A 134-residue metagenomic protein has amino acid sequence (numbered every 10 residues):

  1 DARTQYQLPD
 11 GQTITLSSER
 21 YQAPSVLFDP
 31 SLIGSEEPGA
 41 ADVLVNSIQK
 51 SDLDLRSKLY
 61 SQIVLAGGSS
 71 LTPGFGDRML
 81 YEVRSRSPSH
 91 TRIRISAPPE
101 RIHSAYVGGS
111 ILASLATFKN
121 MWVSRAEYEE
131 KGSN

Functional and structural regions predicted by a protein language model:
D1-N134: C-terminal region/appendage detector
